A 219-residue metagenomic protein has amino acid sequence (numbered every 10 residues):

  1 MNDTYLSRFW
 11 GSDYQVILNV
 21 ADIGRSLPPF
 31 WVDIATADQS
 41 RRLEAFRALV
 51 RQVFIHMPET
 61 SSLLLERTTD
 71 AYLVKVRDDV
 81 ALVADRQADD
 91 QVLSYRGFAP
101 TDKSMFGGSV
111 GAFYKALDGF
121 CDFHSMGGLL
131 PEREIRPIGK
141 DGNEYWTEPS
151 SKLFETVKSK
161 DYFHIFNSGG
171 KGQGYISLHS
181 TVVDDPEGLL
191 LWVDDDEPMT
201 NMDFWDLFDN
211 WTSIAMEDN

Functional and structural regions predicted by a protein language model:
M1-G172: A surface-exposed partner-binding patch
E155-K160, F166-N219: A recognition module on extended beta-rich or small alphabeta surfaces enriched in W/G with H and D/E
